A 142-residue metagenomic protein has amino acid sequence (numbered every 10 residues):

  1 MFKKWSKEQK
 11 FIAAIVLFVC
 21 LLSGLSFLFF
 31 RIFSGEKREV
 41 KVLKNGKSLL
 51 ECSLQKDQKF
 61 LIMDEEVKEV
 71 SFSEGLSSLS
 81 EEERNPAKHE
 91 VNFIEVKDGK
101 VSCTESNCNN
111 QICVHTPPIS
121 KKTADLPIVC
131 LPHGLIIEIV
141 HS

Functional and structural regions predicted by a protein language model:
M1-Q9: Short, Lys/Arg-rich N-terminal segment immediately upstream of the first membrane anchor
I12-L28: Hydrophobic membrane-insertion alpha-helices, especially the h-region of bacterial N-terminal signal peptides
S23-K41: Aromatic-capped interface at the extracytoplasmic side of an N-terminal signal-anchor transmembrane helix
E36, F72-K88, E95-D98: N-terminal intrinsically disordered, cationic/polar leader segments that include organellar targeting peptides
E39-D57: Short extracytoplasmic/periplasmic juxtamembrane "stem" segments immediately C-terminal to an N-terminal membrane anchor
E81-E82, N109-I119: N-terminal post-signal-peptidase region of extra-cytosolic proteins
H89-S106, H133: Glycine- and acidic-residue-biased ligand/ion/polar-headgroup-sensing regions
I119-S142: C-terminal partner/receptor-binding element of secreted or periplasmic proteins
